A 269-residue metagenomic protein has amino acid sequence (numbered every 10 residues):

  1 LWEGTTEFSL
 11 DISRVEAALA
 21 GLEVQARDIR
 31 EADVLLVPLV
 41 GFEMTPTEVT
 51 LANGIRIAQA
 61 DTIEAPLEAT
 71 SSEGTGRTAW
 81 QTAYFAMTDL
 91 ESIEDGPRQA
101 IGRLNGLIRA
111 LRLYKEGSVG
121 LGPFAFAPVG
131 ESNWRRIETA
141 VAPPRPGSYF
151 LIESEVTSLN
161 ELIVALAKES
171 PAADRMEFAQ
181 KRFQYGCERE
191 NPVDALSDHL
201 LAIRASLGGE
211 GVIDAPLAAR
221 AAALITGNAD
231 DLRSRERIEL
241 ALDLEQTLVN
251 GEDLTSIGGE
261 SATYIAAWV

Functional and structural regions predicted by a protein language model:
L1-V193: Charged, non-catalytic interaction/linker regions at domain boundaries that couple catalytic cores to substrate
L107, A179, G186, A195 (+2 more regions): Amphipathic alpha-helices that form helix-helix packing interfaces
F178, D194-H199, L217, R237: Residue-level detector of well-ordered alpha-helical segments, enriched for hydrophobic/aromatic packing positions
Q184-G211: Short, hydrophobic, well-ordered secondary-structure elements
E190, S206-G211, I225-A229, E245 (+1 more regions): Alpha-helix capping/termination and helix-coil
I213-E236: Short, charged amphipathic alpha-helical segments flanked by flexible coils
N228-G259: Histidine-centered, metal-coordinating catalytic motifs and their short helical/loop contexts
I257-V269: Amphipathic, Lys/Arg-enriched alpha-helical patches that create a basic surface for binding polyanionic ligands
